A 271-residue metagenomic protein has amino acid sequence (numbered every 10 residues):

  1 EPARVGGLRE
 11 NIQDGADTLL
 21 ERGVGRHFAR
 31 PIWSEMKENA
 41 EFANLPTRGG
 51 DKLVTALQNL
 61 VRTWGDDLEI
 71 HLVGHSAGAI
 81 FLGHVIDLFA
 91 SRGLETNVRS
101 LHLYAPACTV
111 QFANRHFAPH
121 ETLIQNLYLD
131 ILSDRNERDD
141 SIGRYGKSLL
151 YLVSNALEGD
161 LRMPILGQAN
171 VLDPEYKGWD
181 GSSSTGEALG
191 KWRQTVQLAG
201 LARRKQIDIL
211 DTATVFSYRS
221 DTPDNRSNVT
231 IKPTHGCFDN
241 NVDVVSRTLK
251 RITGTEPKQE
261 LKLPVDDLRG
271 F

Functional and structural regions predicted by a protein language model:
E1-E69, D87-R269: Lipolytic serine-hydrolase domain surface
V73-G78, L82: Gly/Ala-rich beta-loop-alpha elbow adjacent to hydrolase catalytic centers
